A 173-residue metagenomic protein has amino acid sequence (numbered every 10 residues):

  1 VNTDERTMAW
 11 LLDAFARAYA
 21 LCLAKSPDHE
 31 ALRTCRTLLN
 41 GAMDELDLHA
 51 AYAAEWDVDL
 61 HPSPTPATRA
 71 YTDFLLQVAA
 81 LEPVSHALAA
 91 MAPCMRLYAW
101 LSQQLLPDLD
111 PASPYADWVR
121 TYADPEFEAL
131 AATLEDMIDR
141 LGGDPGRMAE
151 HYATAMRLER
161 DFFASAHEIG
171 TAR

Functional and structural regions predicted by a protein language model:
V1-K25, D44, A89-A99, F163: Alpha-helical bundle segments that constitute or directly flank the non-heme di-iron/ferroxidase center
T3, T7-A14, T37, E150-T154 (+1 more regions): A non-catalytic, amphipathic alpha-helix used as a structural packing/dimerization or gating element in enzyme scaffolds
D13, T65-P66, E128, A132: Alpha-helix N-cap/helix-start motif at coil-to-helix transitions, marked by capping-box chemistry
Y19-S26, W56, A79, S102-L109 (+3 more regions): Secondary-structure edge/capping motif, primarily at the C-terminal ends of alpha-helices and the immediately following
E30-E126, R157: Active-site-proximal alpha-helical scaffolds that flank and shape metal-associated catalytic sites
F127-A153: Long amphipathic all-alpha helical oligomerization modules
M148-R173: Acidic, carboxylate-rich catalytic segments that either coordinate divalent cations
